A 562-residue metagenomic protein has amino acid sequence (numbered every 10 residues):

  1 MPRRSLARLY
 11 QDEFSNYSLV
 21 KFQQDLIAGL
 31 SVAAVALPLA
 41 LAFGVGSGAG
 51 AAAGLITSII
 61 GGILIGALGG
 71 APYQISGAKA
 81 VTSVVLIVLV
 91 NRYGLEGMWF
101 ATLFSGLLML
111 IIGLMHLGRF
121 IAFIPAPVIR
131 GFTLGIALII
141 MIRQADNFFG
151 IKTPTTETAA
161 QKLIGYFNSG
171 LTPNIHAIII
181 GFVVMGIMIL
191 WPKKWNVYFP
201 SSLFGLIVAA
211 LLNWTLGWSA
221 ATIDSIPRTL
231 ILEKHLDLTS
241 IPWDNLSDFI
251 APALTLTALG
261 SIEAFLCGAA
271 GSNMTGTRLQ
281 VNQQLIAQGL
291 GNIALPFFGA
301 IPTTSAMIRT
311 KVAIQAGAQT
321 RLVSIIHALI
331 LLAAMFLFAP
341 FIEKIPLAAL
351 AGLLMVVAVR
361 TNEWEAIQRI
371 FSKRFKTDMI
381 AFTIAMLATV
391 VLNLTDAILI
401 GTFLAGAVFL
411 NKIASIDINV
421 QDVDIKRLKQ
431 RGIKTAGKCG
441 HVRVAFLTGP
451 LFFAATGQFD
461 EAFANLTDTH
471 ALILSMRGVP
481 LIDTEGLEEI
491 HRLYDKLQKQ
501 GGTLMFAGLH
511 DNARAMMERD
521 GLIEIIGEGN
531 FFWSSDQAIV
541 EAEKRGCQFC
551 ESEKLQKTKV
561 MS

Functional and structural regions predicted by a protein language model:
M1-D424: Transmembrane helical cores of multi-pass ion-transport proteins
M1-R3, Y10, V540-S562: Intrinsically disordered or compositionally simple regulatory linkers and C-terminal tails in signal-transduction
S76, F506-A507, F532: Active-site-adjacent beta-strand anchor residues
L86, L163, F459-F463, A538 (+1 more regions): Generic hydrophobic alpha-helical segments
L266, A270, N512-M516, E541: Phosphate- and divalent-cation-binding pockets in alpha/beta enzyme and binding domains that engage nucleotide-derived
R360-I525, M561-S562: The feature marks cytosolic C-terminal regulatory regions of anion transporters and related permeases
E518, S534, E543-K544: Soluble, non-transmembrane domains of integral membrane proteins
I525-I539: Short acidic-hydrophobic, aromatic-tinged amphipathic segments that line or gate anion-handling sites
